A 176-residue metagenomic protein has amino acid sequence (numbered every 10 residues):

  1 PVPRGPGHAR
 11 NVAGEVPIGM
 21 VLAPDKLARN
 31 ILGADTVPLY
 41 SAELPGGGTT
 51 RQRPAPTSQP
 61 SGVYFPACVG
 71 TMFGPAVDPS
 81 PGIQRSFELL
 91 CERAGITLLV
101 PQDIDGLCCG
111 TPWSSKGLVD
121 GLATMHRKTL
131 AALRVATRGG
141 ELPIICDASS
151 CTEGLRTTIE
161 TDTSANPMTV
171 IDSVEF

Functional and structural regions predicted by a protein language model:
P1-F176: Iron-sulfur cluster-binding electron-transfer modules in prokaryotic oxidoreductases
